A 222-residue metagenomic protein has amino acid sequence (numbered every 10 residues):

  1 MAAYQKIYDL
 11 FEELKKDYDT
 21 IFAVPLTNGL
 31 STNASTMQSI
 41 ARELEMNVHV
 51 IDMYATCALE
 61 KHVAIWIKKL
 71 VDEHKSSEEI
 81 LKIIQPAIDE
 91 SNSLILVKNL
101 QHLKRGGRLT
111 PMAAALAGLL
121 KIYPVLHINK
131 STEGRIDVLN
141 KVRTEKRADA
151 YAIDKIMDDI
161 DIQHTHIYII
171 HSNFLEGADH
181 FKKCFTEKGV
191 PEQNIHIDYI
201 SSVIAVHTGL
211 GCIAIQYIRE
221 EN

Functional and structural regions predicted by a protein language model:
M1-L14: Glycine-rich oxoanion-binding loops at beta->alpha junctions
E13-I21: Glycine-rich phosphate-binding loop signature in dinucleotide/nucleotide-binding domains
T20, G29-S39, E43-H49, A55-N222: Mixed-charge interfacial surface used for oligomerization/domain docking and macromolecular partner engagement
